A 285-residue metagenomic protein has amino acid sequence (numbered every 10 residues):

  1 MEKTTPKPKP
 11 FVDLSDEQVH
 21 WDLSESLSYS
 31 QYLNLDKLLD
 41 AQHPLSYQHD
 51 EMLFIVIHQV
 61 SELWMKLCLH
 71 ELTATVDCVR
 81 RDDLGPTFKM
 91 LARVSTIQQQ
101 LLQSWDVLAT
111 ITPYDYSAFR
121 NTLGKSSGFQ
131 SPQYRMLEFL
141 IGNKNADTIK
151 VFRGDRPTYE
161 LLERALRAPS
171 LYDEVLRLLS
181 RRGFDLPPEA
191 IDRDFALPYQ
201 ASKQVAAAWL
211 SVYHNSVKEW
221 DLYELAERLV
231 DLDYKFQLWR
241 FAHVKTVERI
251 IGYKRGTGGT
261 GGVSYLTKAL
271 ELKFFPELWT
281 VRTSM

Functional and structural regions predicted by a protein language model:
E2-M285: Surface-exposed peri-terminal alpha-helical interaction modules
